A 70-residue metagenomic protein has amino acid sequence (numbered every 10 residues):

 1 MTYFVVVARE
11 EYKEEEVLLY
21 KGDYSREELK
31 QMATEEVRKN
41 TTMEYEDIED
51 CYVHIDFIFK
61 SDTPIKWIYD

Functional and structural regions predicted by a protein language model:
M1-E15: Short aromatic-glycine-(Arg/Gly/Cys) micro-motifs in beta-strand/loop hairpins
Y3, E28-L29, M43, I55: Generic alpha-helical structural signal
V6-A8, L18-Y20, C51-Y52, I58-F59: Short beta-strand element of the conserved SAM-dependent methyltransferase core
K13-E28: A short, exposed loop/beta-hairpin motif centered on an aromatic-Gly-Thr core
Y20-K21, Q31-T34, Y45: Generic detector of low-complexity/intrinsically disordered segments and short hydrophobic N-terminal stretches
E35-D70: Short, mixed-charge low-complexity intrinsically disordered segments
